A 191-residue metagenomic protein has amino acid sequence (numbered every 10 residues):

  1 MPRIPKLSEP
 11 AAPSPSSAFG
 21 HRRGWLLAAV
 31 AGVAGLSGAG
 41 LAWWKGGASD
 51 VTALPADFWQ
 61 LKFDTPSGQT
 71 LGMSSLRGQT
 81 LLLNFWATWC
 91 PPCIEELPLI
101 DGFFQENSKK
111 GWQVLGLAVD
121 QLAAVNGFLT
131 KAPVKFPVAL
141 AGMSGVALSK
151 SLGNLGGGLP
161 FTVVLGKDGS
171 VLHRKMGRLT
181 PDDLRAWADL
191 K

Functional and structural regions predicted by a protein language model:
M1-Q60: N-terminal targeting signals for export/organelle localization
Q60-L81: A short beta-strand-turn-helix
L61, F85-W86, F128, F136: Conserved hydrophobic/aromatic "anchor" residues that stabilize well-ordered secondary structure elements
R77-Q79, K109, K135, G157: Active-site acidic short loop of glycosyltransferases
L82-N84, G116, V163: Hydrophobic beta-strand core positions in alpha/beta domains
N84-C90, V119: Aromatic-flanked redox-active Cys/Sec active sites in thiol-based oxidoreductases, especially the WC-centered
E95-P133, M143-S149: Structural microenvironment flanking redox-active thiols in thiol-disulfide oxidoreductases
K131-V134, G142-D189: Thiol/disulfide oxidoreductase modules built on the thioredoxin-like
